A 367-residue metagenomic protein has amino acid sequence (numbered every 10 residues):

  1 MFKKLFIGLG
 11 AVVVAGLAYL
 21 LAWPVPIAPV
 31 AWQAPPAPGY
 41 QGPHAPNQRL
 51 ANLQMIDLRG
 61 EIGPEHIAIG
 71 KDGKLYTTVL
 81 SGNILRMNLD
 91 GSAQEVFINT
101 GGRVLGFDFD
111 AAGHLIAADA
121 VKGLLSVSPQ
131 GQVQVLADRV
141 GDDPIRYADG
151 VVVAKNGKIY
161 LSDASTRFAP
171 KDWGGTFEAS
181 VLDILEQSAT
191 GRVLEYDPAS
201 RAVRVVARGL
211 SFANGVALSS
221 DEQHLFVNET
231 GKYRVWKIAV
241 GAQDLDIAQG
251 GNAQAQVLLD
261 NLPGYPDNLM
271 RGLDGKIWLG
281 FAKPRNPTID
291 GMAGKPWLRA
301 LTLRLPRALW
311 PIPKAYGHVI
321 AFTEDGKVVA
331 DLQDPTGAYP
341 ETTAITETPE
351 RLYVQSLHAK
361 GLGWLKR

Functional and structural regions predicted by a protein language model:
F2-R367: Sequence-structural signature of mature extracellular/luminal beta-sheet repeat domains, prominently beta-propellers
